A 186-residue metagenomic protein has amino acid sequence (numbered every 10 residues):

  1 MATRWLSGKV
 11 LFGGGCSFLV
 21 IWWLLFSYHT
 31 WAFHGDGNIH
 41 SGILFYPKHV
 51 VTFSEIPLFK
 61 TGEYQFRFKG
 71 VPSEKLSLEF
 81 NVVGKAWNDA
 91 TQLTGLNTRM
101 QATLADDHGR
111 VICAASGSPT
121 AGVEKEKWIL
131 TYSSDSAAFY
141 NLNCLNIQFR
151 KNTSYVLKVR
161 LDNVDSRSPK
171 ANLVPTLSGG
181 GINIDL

Functional and structural regions predicted by a protein language model:
M1-G8, A102: Short, Lys/Arg-rich N-terminal segment immediately upstream of the first membrane anchor
G8-T30: Hydrophobic membrane-insertion alpha-helices, especially the h-region of bacterial N-terminal signal peptides
T30-D89, I184-D185: Solvent-exposed, flexible loop/coil segments flanking beta-strands in beta-rich domains
L44-P57, L104-K151, D165-P169: Extended, solvent-exposed segments with strong compositional bias
G70-E74, V82-A86, L104-H108, L161-D165 (+1 more regions): Beta-strand elements of well-folded, non-transmembrane domains
G70-F80, N146-K170: Noncatalytic modules at the cell exterior or secretory-pathway interfaces, chiefly beta-strand-rich lectin/adhesion
N88-Q101: Short coil-to-beta strand junction motifs in C2/discoidin
S168-L186: C-terminal interaction-tip segments
